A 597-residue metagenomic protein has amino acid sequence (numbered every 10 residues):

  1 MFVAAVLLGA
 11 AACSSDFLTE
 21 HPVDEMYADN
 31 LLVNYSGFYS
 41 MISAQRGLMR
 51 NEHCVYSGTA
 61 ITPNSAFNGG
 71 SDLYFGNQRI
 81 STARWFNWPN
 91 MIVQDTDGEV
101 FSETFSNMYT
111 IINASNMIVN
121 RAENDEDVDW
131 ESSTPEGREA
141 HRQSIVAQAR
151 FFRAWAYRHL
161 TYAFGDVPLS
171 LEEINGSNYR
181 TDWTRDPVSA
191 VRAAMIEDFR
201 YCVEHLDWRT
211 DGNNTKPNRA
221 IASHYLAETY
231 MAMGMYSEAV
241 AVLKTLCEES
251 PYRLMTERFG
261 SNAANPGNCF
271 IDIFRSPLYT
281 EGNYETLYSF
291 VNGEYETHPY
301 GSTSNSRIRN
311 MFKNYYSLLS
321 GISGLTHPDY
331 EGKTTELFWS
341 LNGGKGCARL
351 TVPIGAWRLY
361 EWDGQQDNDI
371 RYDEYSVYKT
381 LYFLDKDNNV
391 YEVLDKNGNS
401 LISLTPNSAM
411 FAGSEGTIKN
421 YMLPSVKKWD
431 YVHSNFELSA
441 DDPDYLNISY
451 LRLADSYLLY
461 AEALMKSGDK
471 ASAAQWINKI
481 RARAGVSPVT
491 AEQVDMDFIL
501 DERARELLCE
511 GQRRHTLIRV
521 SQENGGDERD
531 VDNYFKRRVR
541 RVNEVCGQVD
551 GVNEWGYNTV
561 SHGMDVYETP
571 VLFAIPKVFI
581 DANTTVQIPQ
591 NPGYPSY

Functional and structural regions predicted by a protein language model:
A11-F17, R46, C54, L73 (+9 more regions): Long, intrinsically disordered, low-complexity segments
S14-R79, A220-L226, Y230-I402: An aromatic- and glycine-enriched ligand-binding surface/loop that stacks and positions planar moieties
Y27, N34-S43, G47-V55, G76-F164 (+4 more regions): Conserved, well-structured interaction surfaces
S102, I354-N478: C-terminal substrate/ligand-recognition segments
